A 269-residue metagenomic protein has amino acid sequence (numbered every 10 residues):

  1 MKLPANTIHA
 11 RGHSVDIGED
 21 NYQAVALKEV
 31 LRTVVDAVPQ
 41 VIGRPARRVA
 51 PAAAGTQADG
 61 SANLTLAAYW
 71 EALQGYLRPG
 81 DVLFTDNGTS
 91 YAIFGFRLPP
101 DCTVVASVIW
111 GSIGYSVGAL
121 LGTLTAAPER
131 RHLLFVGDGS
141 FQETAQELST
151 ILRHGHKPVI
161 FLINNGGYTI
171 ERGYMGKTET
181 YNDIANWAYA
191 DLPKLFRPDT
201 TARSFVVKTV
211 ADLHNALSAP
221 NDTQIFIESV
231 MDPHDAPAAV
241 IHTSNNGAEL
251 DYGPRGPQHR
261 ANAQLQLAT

Functional and structural regions predicted by a protein language model:
M1-V49, K177, E228: Glycine-rich, acidic loop regions that bind phosphate or pyrophosphate groups
K2, H13, V25-E29, G43 (+6 more regions): Poly-acidic low-complexity segments
H9, F84, F135-V136: Generic enzyme active-site microenvironment
R11, V15, L31-I42, Q74-L77 (+6 more regions): Structural signal for hydrophobic packing residues in well-ordered secondary-structure cores of soluble enzyme domains
G12, G88, G166: Flexible loop residues that form catalytic and substrate-binding hotspots at small-molecule/glycan-binding clefts
Q23, L27, L31, A62-W70 (+4 more regions): Generic structural signal for well-ordered, non-membrane alpha-helical segments in soluble metabolic enzymes
R48-E129: Active-site diphosphate/adenylate-binding microenvironment
A92-T269: Thiamine diphosphate
